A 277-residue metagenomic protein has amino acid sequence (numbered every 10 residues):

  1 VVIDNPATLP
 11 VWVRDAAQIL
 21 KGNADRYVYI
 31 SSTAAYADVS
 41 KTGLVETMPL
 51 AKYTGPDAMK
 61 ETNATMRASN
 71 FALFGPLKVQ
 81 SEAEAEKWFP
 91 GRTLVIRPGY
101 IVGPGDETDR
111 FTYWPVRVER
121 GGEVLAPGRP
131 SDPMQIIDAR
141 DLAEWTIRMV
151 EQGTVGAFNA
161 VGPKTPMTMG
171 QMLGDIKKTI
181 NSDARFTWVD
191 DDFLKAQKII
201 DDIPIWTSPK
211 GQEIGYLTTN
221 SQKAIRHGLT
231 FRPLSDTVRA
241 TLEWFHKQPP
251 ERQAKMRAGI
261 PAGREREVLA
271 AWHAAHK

Functional and structural regions predicted by a protein language model:
D4-T8, S31-T33: Conserved NAD(P)H cofactor-binding loop of Rossmann-fold oxidoreductase domains
R14-V79, K87, L94: Conserved Rossmann-fold NAD(P)-dependent oxidoreductase catalytic core, especially the SDR/UDP-sugar
S32-Y36, G99-V102, G122: Active-site segment of SDR-like NAD(P)-dependent oxidoreductases
S81-G105: Conserved beta-loop-beta element that borders a ligand/cofactor-binding pocket
D109-W114, P127-V150, G156-N159, Q171 (+1 more regions): Substrate-positioning beta->alpha
P115-P127, S182-R185, Y216: A short C-terminal helix-loop "cap" of Rossmann-like NAD(P)-dependent dehydrogenase/epimerase domains
R148-Q212, T219-Q222, R239-L242, P249-K277: Mid/C-terminal beta-alpha module of Rossmann-like enzyme folds, strongest in SDR-family dehydrogenases/epimerases
